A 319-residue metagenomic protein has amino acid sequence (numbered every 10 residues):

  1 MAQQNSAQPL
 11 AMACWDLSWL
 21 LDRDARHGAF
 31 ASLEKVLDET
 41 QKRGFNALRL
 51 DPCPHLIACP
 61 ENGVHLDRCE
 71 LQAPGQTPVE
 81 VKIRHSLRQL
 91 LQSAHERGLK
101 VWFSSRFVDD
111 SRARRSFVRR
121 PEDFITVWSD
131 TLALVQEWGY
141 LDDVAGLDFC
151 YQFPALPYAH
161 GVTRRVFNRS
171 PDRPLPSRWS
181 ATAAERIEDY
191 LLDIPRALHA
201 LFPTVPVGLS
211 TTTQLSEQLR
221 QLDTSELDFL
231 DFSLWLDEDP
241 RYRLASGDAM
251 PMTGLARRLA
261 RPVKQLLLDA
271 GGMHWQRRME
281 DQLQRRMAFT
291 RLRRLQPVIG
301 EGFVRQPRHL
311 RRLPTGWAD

Functional and structural regions predicted by a protein language model:
M1-K35, T40, F45-N46, D51-P52: Boundary/entry segment of secreted carbohydrate-active catalytic domains
A2-S6, L37-G44, R88-K100, A133-D142 (+2 more regions): Acidic (Asp/Glu)-rich catalytic clusters
N5-A7, A13, L56-H85, H160-R178 (+1 more regions): Aromatic- and acidic-residue-enriched carbohydrate-binding clefts of CAZyme catalytic domains
A7-M12, A47-R49, G98-W102, D142-D148 (+3 more regions): Structural preference for beta-strand elements that scaffold enzyme active sites
C14-L17, L50-P54, V101-F107, D148-Y151 (+3 more regions): A cross-domain feature marking catalytic cores of carbohydrate-active enzymes and several ubiquitous metabolic/repair
D16-F30, H65-R84, D110-T126, C150-F153 (+2 more regions): The substrate-binding groove and active-site-proximal loops of carbohydrate-active enzymes, especially glycoside
F30-D110, R178-G208, F289, D319: Aromatic-lined substrate-binding rim segments of carbohydrate-active enzymes
S129, G139, Y151-D319: Extracellular glycoside hydrolase catalytic/binding regions
